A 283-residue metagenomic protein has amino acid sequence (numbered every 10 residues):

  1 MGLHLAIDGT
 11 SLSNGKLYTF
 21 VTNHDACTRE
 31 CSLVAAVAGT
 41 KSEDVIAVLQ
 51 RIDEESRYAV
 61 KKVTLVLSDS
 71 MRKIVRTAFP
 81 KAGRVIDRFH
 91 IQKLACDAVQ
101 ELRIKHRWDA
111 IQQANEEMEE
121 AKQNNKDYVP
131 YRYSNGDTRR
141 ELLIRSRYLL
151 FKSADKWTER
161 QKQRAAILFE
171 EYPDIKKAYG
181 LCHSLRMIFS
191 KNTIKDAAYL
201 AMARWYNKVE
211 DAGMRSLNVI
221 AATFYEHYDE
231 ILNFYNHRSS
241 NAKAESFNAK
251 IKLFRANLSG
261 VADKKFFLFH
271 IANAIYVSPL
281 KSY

Functional and structural regions predicted by a protein language model:
M1-K62, L67-I74: RNase H-like nuclease fold core
L3, G83-V85, S240: Residue-level marker of motif borders
L5-T10, K61-V66, I86-H90, F224 (+1 more regions): Short, conserved catalytic/metal-binding motifs centered on acidic residues
V66-S70, V75-E119, E245: Conserved beta-strand -> loop -> alpha-helix junction used to position metal-binding or nucleic-acid-contacting
R103-L143, R147: Charged, amphipathic alpha-helical linkers/stalks
V129-G213: Helix-loop elements that line ligand-binding/catalytic pockets
Y206-Y283: Basic, amphipathic alpha-helical segments enriched in Lys/Arg and hydrophobic/aromatic residues
